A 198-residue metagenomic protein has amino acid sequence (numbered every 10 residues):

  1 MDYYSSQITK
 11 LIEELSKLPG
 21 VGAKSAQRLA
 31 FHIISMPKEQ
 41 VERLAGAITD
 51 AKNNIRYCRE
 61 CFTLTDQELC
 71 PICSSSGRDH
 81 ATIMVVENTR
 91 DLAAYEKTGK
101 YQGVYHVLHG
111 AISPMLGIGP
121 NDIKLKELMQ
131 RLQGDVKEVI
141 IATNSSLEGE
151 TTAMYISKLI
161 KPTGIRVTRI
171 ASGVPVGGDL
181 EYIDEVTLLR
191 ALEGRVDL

Functional and structural regions predicted by a protein language model:
D2-I8, K17, Q27-L92: Cys/His-rich Zn2+-binding cysteine-cluster or related metal-binding knuckle/ribbon modules and their
T9-E13, Q27-F31, E42, G46 (+7 more regions): Solvent-exposed alpha-helical segments within well-ordered globular domains of core cellular machineries
E14, L18, M36, A51-N54 (+9 more regions): Conserved, well-folded catalytic cores of nucleic-acid-processing and energy-transducing macromolecular machines
P19, K38, A51, T63 (+3 more regions): Conserved phosphate/pyrophosphate-binding and hydrolysis machinery centered on Walker-type P-loop NTPases, extending
A26, S75-T143: Extended interfacial segments that mediate partner engagement and assembly in macromolecular machines
Q40, A45-I48, R59, P71-I72 (+6 more regions): Core recognition of P-loop NTPase motor domains used across DNA-transaction enzymes
M129-L198: Long C-terminal interaction/binding lobes of large macromolecular proteins
